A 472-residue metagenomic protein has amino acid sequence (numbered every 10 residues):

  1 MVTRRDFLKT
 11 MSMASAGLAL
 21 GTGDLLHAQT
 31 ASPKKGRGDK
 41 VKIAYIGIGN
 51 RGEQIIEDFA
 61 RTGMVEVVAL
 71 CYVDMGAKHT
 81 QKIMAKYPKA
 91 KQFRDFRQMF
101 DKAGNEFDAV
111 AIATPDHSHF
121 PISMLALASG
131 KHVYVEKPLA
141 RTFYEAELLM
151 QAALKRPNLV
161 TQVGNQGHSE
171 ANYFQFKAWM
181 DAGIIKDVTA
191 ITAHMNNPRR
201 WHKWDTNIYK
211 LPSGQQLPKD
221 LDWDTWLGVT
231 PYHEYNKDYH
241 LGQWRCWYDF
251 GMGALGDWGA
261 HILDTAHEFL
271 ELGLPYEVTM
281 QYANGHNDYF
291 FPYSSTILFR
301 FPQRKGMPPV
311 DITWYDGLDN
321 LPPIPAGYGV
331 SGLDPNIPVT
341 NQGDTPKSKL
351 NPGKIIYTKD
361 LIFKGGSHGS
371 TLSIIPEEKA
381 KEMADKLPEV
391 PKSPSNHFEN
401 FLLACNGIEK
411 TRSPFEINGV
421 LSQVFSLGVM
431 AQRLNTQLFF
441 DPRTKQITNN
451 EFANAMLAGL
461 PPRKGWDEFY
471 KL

Functional and structural regions predicted by a protein language model:
M1-S15: N-terminal secretory signal peptides and thylakoid transit peptides that target proteins across membranes
M11-L18, T30, Q54, E234-K237 (+5 more regions): C-terminal helical cap and adjacent loop that interface with cofactors, partners, or active-site loops
A14-Y87, G167-E170, M180, A266: N-terminal Rossmann-like dinucleotide-binding module
G47, R51, K155-Q162, G167-M280 (+5 more regions): Predominantly a Rossmann-like dinucleotide-binding segment in NAD(P)-dependent oxidoreductases
K91-D95: Short acidic-hydrophobic, aromatic-tinged amphipathic segments that line or gate anion-handling sites
Q98-N105: Short amphipathic alpha-helix with an adjacent loop that forms part of the alpha/beta core around
V110-A111: N-terminal Rossmann-like NAD(P) cofactor-binding module of classical short-chain dehydrogenase/reductase
F120-H168, G183: Beta-strand-loop-alpha-helix segment that lines the small-molecule cofactor/substrate pocket of alpha/beta enzymes
